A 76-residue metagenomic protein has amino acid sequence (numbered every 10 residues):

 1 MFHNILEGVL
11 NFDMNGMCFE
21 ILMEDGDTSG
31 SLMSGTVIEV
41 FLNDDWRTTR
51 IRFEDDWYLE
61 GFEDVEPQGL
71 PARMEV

Functional and structural regions predicted by a protein language model:
F2-N4, F41-T48: Short coil-to-beta-strand transition motifs
F2-S29: Mixed-charge, Lys/Arg-rich low-complexity intrinsically disordered regions
G8, T36-I38, T49, L70: Residue-level detector of beta-strand structural context in well-folded domains
F12-M14, F41, R52-F53: Generic beta-strand structural signal
M17-M23, I38, W57-E60: Short polybasic amphipathic segments
D27-S31, E63-D64: Short, surface-exposed secondary-structure edge patches
S29-L42: Short coil-to-beta transition motif at edge beta-strands of beta-rich domains
D45-V76: Short, compact, well-ordered microdomains
